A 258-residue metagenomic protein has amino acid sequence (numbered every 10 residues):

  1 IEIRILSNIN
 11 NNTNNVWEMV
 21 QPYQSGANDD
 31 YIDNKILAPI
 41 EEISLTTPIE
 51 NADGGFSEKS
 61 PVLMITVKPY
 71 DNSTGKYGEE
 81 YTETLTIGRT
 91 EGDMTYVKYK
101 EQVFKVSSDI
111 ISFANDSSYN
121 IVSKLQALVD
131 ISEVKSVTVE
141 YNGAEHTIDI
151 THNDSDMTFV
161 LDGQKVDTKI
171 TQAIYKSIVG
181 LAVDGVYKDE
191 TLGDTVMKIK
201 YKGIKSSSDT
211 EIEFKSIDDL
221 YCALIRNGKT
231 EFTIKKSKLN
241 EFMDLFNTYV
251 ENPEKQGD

Functional and structural regions predicted by a protein language model:
I1-D258: A short-motif feature that recognizes glycine-rich, charge-decorated loops that bind or process nucleotide phosphates
